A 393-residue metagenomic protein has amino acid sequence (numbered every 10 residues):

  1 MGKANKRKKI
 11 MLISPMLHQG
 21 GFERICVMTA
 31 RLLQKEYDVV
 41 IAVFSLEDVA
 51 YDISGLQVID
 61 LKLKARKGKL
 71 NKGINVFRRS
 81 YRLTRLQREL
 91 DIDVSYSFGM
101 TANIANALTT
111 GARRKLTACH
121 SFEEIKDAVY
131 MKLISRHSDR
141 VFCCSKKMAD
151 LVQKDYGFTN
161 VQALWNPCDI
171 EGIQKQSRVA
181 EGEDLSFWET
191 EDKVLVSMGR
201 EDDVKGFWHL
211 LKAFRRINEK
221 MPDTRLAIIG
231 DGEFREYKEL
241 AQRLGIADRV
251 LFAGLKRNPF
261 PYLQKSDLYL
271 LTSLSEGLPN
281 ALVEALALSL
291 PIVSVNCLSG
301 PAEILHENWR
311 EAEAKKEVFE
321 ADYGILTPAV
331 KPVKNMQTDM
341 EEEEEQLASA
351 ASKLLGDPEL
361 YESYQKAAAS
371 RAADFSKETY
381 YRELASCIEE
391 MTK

Functional and structural regions predicted by a protein language model:
L12-G20, R24-I74: N-terminal strand-loop element at the rim of the active site of nucleotide-sugar-dependent glycosyltransferases
E23-M28, K193, S197-R216, R235: A conserved mid-protein helix/loop that constitutes part of the nucleotide-sugar donor-binding site
R79, Y96-N103, C119: Short His-centered aromatic/hydrophobic patch
Q87, T110, R114-K146: A conserved, positively charged/aromatic
K147, P167: Carbohydrate-associated surface elements
L255, L274: Aromatic "clamp/platform" in nucleotide-sugar-dependent glycosyltransferases that forms part of the donor/acceptor
P291-V295, G300, I304-H306, R310-V318: Short hydrophobic beta-strand element within catalytic cores of glycosyltransferases and related nucleotide-activated
K353, L360-D374: A short, well-ordered alpha-helix in the C-terminal region of glycosyltransferases
